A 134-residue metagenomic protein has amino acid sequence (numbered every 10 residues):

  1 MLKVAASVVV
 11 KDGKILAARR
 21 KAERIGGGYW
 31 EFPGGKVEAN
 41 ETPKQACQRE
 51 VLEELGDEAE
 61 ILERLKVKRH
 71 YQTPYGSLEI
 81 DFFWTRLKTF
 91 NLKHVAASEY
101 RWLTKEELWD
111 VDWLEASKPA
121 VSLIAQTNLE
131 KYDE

Functional and structural regions predicted by a protein language model:
M1-L16, K36: Conserved N-terminal beta-strand and adjoining loop/helix that marks the start of the Nudix/MutT-like hydrolase domain
K3-A5, G13, L78-D81, S98: Change "...and in nucleic-acid phosphodiester-cleaving endonucleases..." to "...and in nucleic-acid processing enzymes
R20-A22, W113: Short coil/turn segments
G27-Y29, F82, K93-E134: Nudix hydrolase/Nudix homology domain
F32-L65, T104: The catalytic Nudix box helix
V37-E38, H70-Y71, E107-W109: Short histidine/acidic/glycine/proline-rich micro-motifs that form metal- and phosphate-coordinating active-site loops
E58-A59, K68-L92, E99-R101, K105: Active-site-adjacent beta-strand/loop module that shapes the phosphate/pyrophosphate-binding cleft
